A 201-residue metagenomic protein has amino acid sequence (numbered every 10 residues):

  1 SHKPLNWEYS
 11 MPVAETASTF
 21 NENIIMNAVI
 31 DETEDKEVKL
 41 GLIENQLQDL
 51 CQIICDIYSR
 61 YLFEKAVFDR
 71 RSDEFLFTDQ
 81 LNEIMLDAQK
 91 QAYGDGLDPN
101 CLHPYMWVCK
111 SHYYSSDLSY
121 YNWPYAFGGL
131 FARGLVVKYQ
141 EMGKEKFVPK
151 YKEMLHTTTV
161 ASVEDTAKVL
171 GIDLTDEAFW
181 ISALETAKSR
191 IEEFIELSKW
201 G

Functional and structural regions predicted by a protein language model:
S1-L5: Catalytic Zn2+-binding segment of zinc metalloproteases
N6, D35-N45, D79-Q80, F147-E153: Beta-strand segments within the central parallel beta-sheet cores of soluble alpha/beta enzyme folds
Y9-E37, Q46-Q48, Q52, G128: Post-HExxH zinc-binding segment in Zn-dependent metallohydrolases
F20, D31, I57, Y61-L62 (+1 more regions): C-terminal, non-catalytic "cap/extension" segments appended to globular domains
E37-L50, V108-S115: Histidine/acidic-rich helix-loop-helix segments that form or flank divalent-metal centers in metalloenzyme catalytic
E44, Q48, Q52-D56, R60 (+1 more regions): Solvent-exposed, amphipathic alpha-helical "stalk/arm" or coiled-coil-like segments used as scaffolds
